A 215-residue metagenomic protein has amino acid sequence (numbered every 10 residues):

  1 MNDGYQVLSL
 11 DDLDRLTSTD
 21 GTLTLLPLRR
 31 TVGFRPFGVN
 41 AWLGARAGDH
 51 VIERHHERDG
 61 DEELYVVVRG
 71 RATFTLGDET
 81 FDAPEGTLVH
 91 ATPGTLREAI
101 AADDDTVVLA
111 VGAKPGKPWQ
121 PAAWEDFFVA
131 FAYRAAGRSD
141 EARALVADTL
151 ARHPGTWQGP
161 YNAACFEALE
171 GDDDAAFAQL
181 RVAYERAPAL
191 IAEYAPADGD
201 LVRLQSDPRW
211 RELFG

Functional and structural regions predicted by a protein language model:
D20-H56, D61: A short glycine-rich, His/Asp/Glu-containing loop-to-beta-strand
E57-F74: Short, conserved beta-strand element in jelly-roll/cupin
D78-P93: Short acidic-glycine-tyrosine-enriched beta hairpin
P93-P118: Ligand-binding loop in jelly-roll beta-barrel domains
